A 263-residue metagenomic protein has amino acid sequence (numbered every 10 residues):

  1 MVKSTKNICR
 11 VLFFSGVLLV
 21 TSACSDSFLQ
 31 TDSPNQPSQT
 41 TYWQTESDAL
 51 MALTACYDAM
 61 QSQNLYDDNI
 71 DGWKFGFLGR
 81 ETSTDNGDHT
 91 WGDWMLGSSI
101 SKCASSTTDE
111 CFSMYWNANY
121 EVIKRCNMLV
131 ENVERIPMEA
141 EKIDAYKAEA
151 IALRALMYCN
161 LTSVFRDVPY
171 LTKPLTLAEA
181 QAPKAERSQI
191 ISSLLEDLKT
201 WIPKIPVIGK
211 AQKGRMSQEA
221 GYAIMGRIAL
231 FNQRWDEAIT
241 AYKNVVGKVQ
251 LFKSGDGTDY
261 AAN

Functional and structural regions predicted by a protein language model:
V2-F13: Bacterial N-terminal signal peptides that target proteins for export
V11-T21: Bacterial N-terminal signal peptides
C24-K74, S254-A262: Membrane-proximal, proline-rich intrinsically disordered regions
P34-S38, A104, T172-E179: Short linear capping/connector segments at secondary-structure termini
T40, Y66-D88, L171, P206-A223 (+1 more regions): Short, surface-exposed recognition loops and adjoining beta-strand edges that mediate ligand/DNA contacts, enriched
E46-L50, T54-D68, H89-F165, A185-S188 (+1 more regions): Conserved, well-structured interaction surfaces
D167-R187: Short coil/linker segments at helix-helix boundaries
